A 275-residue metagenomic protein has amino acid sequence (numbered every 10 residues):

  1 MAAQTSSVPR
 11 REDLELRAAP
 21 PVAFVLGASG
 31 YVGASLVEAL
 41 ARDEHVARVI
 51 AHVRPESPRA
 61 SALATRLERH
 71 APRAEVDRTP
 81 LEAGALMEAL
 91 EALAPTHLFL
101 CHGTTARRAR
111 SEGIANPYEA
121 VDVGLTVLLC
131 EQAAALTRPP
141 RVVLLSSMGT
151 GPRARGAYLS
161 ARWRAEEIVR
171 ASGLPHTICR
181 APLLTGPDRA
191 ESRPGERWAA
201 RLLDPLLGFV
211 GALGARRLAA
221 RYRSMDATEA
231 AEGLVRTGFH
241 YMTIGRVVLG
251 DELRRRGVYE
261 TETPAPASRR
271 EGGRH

Functional and structural regions predicted by a protein language model:
M1-V22, R256, E262-H275: Non-catalytic terminal and boundary segments that flank Rossmann-like NAD(P)-dependent oxidoreductase
R17-D43: N-terminal Rossmann NAD(P)H-binding glycine-rich loop of SDR-like oxidoreductase domains
V22, H97-F99, R141: Structural motif
L26, I50-P55, T105, R110-W163 (+2 more regions): Conserved Rossmann-fold NAD(P)-dependent oxidoreductase catalytic core, especially the SDR/UDP-sugar
A28-Y31, G151-P266: Oxidoreductase cofactor-interface core, primarily capturing Rossmann-like NAD(P)-dependent enzymes
D43, H70-A71, L136: Acidic-histidine catalytic/liganding microenvironments
E44-V49: A generic structural motif
P58-S61, H70-Q132: NAD(P)H-binding glycine-rich loop region in Rossmannoid oxidoreductase-like domains and their noncatalytic homologs
